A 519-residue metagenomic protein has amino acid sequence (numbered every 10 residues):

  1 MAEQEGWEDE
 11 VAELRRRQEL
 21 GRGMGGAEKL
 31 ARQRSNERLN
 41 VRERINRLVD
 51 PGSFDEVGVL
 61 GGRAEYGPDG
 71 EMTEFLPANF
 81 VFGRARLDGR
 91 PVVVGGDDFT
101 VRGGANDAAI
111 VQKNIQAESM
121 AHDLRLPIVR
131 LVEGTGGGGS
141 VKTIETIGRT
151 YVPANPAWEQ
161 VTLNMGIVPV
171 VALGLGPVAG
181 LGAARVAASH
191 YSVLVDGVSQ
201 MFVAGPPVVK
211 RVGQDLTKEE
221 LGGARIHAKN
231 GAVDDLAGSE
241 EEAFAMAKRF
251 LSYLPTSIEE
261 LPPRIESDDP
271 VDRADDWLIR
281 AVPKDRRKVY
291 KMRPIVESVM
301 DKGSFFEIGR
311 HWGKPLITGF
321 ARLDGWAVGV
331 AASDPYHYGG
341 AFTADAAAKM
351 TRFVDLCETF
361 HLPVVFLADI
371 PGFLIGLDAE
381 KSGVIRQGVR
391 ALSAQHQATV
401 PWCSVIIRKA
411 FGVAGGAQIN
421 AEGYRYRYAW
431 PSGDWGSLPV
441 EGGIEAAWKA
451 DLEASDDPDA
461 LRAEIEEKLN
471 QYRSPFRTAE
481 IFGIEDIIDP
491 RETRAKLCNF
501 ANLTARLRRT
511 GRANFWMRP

Functional and structural regions predicted by a protein language model:
M1-P519: Ligand-binding clefts of soluble mixed alpha/beta catalytic domains
